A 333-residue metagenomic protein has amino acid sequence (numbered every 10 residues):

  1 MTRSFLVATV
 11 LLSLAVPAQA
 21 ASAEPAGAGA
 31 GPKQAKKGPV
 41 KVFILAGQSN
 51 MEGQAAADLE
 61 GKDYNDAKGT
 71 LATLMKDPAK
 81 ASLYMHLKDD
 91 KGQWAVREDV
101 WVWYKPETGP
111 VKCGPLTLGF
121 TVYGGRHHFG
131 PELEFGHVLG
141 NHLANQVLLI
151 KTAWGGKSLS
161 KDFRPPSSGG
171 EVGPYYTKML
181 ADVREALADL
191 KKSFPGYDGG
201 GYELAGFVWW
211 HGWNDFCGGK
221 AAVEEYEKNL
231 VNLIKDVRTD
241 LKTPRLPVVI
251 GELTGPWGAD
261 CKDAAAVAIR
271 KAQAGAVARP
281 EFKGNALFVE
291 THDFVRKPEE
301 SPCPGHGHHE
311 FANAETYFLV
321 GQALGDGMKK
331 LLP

Functional and structural regions predicted by a protein language model:
M1-V7: Bacterial N-terminal signal peptides that target proteins for export
V7-P17: Bacterial N-terminal signal peptides
A21: Carbohydrate-interacting regions of secretory-pathway proteins
E24-P333: Cell-envelope and extracellular/periplasmic
